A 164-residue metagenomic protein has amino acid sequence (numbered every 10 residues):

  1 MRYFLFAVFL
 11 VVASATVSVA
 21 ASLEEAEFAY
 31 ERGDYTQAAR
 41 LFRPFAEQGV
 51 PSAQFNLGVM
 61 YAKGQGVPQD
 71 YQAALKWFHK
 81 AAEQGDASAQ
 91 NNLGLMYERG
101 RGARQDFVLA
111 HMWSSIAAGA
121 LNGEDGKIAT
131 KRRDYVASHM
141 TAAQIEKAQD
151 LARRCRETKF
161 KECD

Functional and structural regions predicted by a protein language model:
M1-L5: Positively charged n-region of N-terminal signal peptides that target proteins for export
F6-A15: Bacterial N-terminal signal peptides
T16-A20: Sec/Tat signal peptide C-region and signal peptidase I cleavage site
S22-A29, L41-F45, N56-K63, V67 (+3 more regions): Hydrophobic face of amphipathic alpha-helices that form TPR/SEL1-like repeat modules and related alpha-solenoid
A29-D34, F42, E47-P51, K63-Q65 (+6 more regions): Short helix-capping/linker turns of helical repeat alpha-solenoids
D125-D164: Terminal, low-structured helical/coil segments at or just beyond the last alpha-helical repeat
